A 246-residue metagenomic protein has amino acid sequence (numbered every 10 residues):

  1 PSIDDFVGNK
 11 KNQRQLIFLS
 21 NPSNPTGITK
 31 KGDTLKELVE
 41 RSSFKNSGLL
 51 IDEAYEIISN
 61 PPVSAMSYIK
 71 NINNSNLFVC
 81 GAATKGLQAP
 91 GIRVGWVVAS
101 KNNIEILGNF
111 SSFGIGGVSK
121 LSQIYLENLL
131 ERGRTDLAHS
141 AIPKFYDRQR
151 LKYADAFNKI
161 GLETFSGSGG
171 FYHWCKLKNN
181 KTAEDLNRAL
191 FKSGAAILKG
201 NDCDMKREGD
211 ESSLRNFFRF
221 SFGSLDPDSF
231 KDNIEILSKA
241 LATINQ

Functional and structural regions predicted by a protein language model:
P1-P61: Active-site phosphate-binding strand-loop segment of PLP-dependent enzymes
F18-N21, L50-E53, G81, Y172-K176 (+2 more regions): Short beta-strand segments
F44-K45, I160, S193: Helix C-cap/helix->beta junction micro-motif
K70-K144, L151, K239-A242: Conserved core segment of the aminotransferase class I/II
N73, K192-S193, D204-Q246: PLP-dependent enzyme catalytic core of the Aspartate aminotransferase-like
P143-A154, E163-K176, F191, S213: Conserved glycine-rich beta-strand-loop-beta hairpin in the small C-terminal domain of fold type I
